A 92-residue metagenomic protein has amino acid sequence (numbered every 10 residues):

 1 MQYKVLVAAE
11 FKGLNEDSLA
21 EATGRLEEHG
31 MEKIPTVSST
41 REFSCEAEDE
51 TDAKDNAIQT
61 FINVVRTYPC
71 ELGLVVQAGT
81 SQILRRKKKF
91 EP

Functional and structural regions predicted by a protein language model:
M1-F11: Short glycine-/aliphatic-rich beta-strand segments at the starts of folded cytosolic domains
V5, R25, E71-G73: Acidic/proline-rich low-complexity IDRs
F11-L14, G79: Short, flexible beta-strand-to-coil junctions
G13-I34: Charged, amphipathic alpha-helical segments and their flanking helix caps
D17-T23, S81-I83, F90: Short N-terminal helix-initiation segments at or just after the protein's N-terminus
M31-T80: Short, intrinsically disordered low-complexity segments
T51-K54, Q82-P92: Short, low-order "capping/linker" segments at domain edges
